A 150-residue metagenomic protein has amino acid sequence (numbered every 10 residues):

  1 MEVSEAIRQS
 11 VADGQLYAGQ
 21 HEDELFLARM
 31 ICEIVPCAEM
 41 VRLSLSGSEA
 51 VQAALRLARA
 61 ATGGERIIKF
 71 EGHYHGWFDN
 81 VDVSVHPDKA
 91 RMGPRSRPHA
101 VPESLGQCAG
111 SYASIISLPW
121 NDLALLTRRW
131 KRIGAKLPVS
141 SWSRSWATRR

Functional and structural regions predicted by a protein language model:
M1-I68: Glycine-rich loop-to-alpha-helix module at the N-terminal edge of alpha/beta enzyme cores
Y17-H21, I116-P119, T148-R149: Short acidic-aromatic active-site loops that bind/stabilize oxyanions
A38, Y112-A113, W146: Short, solvent-exposed beta-strand edge segments and adjacent coil->beta transition regions
L45, E71, R144: Glycine-rich, N-terminal phosphate-binding loop of Rossmann-like dinucleotide-binding domains
L57-V85: Internal hydrophobic scaffold segments of catalytic domains
Y74-W142: PLP-dependent aminotransferase-class I/II
S141-R150: Conserved PLP phosphate-binding loop immediately N-terminal to the Schiff-base lysine helix in PLP-dependent enzymes
